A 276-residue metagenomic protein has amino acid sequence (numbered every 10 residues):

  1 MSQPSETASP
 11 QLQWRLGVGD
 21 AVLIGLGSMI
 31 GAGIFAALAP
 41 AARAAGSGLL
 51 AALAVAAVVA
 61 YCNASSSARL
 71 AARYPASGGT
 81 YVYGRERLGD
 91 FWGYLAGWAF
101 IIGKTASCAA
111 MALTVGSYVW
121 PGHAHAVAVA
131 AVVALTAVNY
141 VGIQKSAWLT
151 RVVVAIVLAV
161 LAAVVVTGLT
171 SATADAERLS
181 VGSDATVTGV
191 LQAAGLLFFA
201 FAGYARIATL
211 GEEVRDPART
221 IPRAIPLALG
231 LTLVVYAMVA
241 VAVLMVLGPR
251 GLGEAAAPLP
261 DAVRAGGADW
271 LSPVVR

Functional and structural regions predicted by a protein language model:
M1-A37, A44-G48, A60-Y61, S65 (+2 more regions): Membrane-interface "cap" regions at the ends of multi-pass membrane proteins
Q3-L12, L50, H123, R151-P273: Helix-loop-helix junctions that connect adjacent transmembrane segments in multi-pass membrane transporters
R15-G25, G89-F100, A128, D184-L197 (+1 more regions): Select transmembrane alpha-helical segments in multipass membrane proteins
G17, G31, L70, G89 (+3 more regions): Hydrophobic/aromatic residues within transmembrane alpha-helices of membrane transport systems, especially the TMDs
L26, I30, A51, V55-V59 (+5 more regions): Lipid-exposed faces of alpha-helical membrane segments in multi-pass integral membrane proteins
A32-F35, A64-S67, A112, Y204-I207 (+1 more regions): Alpha-helical transmembrane segments of polytopic integral membrane proteins, especially the permease/helical cores
P40-R43, A52, Y61-Y140, R276: Hydrophobic transmembrane alpha-helices that form the core helical bundles of multi-pass secondary transporters
